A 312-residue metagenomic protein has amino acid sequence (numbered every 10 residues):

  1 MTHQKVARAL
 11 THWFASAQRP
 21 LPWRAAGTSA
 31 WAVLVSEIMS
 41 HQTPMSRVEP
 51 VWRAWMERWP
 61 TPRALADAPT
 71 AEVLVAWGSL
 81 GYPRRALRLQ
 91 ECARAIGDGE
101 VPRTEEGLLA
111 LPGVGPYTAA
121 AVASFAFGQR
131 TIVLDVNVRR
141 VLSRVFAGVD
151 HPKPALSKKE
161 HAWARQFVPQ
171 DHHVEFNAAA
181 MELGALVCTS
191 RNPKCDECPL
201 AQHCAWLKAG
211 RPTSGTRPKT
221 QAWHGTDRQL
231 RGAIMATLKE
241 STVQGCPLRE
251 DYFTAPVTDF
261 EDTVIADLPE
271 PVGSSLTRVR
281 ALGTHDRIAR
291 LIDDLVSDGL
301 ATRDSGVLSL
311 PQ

Functional and structural regions predicted by a protein language model:
M1-T2, Q312: Actinobacteria-biased recognition of intrinsically disordered, low-complexity terminal regions
H3, A66, G283-T284: Charged, low-complexity surface patches
R8-A9, W13-A222, R228, T237-L248 (+2 more regions): Catalytic cores of DNA base-excision repair glycosylases
D251-H285: Short helix-coil junctions and helix-kink-helix linkers
R280-V296: Short amphipathic alpha-helical interaction segments
I292-L308: A short, conserved structural fragment
